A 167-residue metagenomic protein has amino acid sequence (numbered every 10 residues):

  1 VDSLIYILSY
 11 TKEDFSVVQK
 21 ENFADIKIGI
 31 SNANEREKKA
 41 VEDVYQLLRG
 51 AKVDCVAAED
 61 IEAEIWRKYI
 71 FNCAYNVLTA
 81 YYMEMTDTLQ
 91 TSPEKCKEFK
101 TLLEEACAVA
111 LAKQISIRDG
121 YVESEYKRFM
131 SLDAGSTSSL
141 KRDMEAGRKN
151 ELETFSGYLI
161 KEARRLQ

Functional and structural regions predicted by a protein language model:
V1-S16: Rossmann-like NAD(P)(H) cofactor-binding subdomain of soluble oxidoreductases
S9, T79, M83, T154: Active-site-proximal flexible loops/turns
T11, Y81-Y82, D133, T137: Short amphipathic alpha-helical interaction/hinge segments
E13-D14, K68-I70, S131-L132, R164: Short secondary-structure transition/capping segments
F15-G120: Internal alpha-helical scaffold of NAD(P)-dependent oxidoreductase catalytic cores
R49-G50, K100-Q167: NAD(P)-dependent Rossmann-like dehydrogenase/reductase catalytic/cofactor-binding core
